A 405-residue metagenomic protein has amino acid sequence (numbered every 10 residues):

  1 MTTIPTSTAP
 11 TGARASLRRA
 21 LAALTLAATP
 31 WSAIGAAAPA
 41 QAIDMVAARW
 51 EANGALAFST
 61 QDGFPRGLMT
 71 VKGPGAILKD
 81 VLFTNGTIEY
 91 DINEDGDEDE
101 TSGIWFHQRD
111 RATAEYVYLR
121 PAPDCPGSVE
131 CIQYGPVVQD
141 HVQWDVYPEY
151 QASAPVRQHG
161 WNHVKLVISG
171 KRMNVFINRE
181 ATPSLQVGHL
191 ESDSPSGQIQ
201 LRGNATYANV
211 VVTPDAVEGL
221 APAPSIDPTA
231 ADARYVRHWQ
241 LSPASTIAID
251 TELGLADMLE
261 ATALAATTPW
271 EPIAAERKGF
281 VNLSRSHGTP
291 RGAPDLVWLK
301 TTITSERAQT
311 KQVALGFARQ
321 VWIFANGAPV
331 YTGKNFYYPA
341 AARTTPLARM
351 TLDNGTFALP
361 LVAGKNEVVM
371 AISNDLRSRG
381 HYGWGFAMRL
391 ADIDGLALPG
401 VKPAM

Functional and structural regions predicted by a protein language model:
A57-P74: Short carbohydrate-recognition loop motifs
G73-V138: Secretory/extracellular carbohydrate-interaction modules and structurally similar beta-sandwich "look-alikes"
W105-E115, A181, R389-L396: Short edge-strand/loop segments of extracellular domains
D140-H163: Short, aromatic/His-centered strand-loop micro-motif at the edge of beta-sheets
R157-Q186, Q320-P329: Carbohydrate-binding surfaces in secreted/extracellular proteins
N178-G197, V330-R343: Short, solvent-exposed beta-strand-to-loop segments that form ligand-recognition rims of beta-rich domains
G219-A223, L352, T356-M405: An acidic-aromatic loop/edge-strand motif
T310-F324, V368: Aromatic-lined ligand-binding clefts that engage carbohydrates, nucleic acids, or primary amines
